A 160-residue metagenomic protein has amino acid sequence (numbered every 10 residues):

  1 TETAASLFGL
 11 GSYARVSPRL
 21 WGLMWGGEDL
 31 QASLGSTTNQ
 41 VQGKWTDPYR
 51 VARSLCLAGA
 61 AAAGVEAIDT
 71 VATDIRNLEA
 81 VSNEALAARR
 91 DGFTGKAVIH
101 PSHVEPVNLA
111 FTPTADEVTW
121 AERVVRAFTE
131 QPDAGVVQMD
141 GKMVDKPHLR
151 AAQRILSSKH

Functional and structural regions predicted by a protein language model:
T1-H160: Expand to "…catalyze enediolate/carbanion chemistry for C-C bond making/breaking, isomerization, decarboxylation
